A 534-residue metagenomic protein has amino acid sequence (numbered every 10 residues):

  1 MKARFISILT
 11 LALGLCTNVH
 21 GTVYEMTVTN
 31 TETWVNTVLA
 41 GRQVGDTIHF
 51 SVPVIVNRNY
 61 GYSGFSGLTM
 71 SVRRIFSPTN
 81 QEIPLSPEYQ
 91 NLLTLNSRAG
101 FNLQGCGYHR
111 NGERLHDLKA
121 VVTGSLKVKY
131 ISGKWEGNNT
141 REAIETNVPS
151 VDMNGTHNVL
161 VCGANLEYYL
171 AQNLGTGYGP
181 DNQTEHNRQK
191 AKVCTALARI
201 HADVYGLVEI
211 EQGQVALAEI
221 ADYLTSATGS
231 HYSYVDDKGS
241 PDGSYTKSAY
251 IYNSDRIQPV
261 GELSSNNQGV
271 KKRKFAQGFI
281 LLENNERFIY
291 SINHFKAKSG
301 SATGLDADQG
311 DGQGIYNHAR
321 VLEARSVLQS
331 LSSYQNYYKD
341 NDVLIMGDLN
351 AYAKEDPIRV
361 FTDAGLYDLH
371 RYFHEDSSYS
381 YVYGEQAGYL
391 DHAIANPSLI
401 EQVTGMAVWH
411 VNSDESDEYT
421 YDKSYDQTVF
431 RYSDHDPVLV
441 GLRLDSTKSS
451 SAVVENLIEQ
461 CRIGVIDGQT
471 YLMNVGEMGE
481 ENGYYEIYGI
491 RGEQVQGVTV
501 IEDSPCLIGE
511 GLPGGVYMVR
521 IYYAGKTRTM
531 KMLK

Functional and structural regions predicted by a protein language model:
F5-G14: Sec-dependent N-terminal signal peptides
G21-T176, P180-A191, S226, N267 (+2 more regions): Extended non-catalytic accessory segments flanking core domains
V28-W34, V38, Q43-D46, F50 (+7 more regions): Metal-dependent phosphoester-hydrolase catalytic domains
S86, S125-T246, F288, T303-Q313 (+4 more regions): N-terminal, active-site-proximal structural segment of metallo-dependent hydrolase catalytic domains
D152-V161, D255-Q258, K272-G310: Beta-strand-turn-beta hairpins that frame and shape the catalytic cleft of phosphate-ester-processing enzymes
L166, E209-I210, N293-F295, D348-L349: Active-site metal-binding loops of divalent metal-dependent hydrolases
L217-L281: Active-site-adjacent helix-turn-beta-strand microarchitecture at beta-sheet edges that either contains or buttresses
V454-K534: C-terminal outer-membrane/trafficking sorting elements
